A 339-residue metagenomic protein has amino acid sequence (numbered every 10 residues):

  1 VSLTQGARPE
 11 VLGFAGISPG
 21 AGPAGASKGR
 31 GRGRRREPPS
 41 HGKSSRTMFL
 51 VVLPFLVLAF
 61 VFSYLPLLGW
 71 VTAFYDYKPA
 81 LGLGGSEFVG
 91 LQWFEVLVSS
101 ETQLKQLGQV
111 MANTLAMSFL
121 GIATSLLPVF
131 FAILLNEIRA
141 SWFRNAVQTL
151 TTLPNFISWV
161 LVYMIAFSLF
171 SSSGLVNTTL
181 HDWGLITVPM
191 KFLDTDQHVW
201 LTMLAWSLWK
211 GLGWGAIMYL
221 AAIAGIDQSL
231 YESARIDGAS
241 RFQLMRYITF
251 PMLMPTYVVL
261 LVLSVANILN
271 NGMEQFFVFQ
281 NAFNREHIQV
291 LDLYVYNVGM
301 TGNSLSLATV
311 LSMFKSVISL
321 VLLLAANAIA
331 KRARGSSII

Functional and structural regions predicted by a protein language model:
V1-V51, R139-R144, N327-I339: Transmembrane alpha-helical segments of polytopic membrane transport and secretion proteins
S44-I339: A structural signal for multi-pass alpha-helical bundles of membrane permease subunits that mediate small-molecule
